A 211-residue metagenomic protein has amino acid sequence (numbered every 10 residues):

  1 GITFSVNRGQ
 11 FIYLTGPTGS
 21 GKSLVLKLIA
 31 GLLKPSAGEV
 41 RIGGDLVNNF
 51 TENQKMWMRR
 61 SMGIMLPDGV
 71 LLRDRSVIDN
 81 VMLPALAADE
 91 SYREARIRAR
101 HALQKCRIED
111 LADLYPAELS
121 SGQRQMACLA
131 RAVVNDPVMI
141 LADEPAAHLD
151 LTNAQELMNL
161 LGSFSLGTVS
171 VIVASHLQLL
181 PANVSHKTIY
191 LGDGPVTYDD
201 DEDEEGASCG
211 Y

Functional and structural regions predicted by a protein language model:
A30: Helix-to-loop junction immediately C-terminal to a conserved catalytic motif
G38-L46: Conserved ABC transporter NBD signature motif
L46, R93-L111: Conserved ABC ATPase "signature" region
V47-G63: ABC ATPase NBD coupling module
Y115-L119, Q123: Conserved ABC ATPase signature
V134-V138: A short, proline-enriched helix->beta-strand linker immediately N-terminal to the Walker B motif in ABC-type P-loop
I140-D143: Catalytic Walker B motif of ABC-type/P-loop ATPase nucleotide-binding domains
